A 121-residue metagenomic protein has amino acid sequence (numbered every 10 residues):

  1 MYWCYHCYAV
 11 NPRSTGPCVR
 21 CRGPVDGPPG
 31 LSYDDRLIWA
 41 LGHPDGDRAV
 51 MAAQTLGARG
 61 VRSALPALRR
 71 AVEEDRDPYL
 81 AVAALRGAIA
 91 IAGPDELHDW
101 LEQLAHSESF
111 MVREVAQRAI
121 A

Functional and structural regions predicted by a protein language model:
M1, P28-A40, V61-E74, G93-H106: Amphipathic alpha-helical scaffolding segments comprising HEAT/armadillo-like alpha-solenoid repeats
M1, Y8-R13: Short, flexible, mixed-charge glycine/proline-rich loop motifs that serve as phosphate/nucleic-acid-contacting
C4-C7, C18-C21: Short cysteine-rich clusters marking metal-coordination/redox-active sites
V25-P29, L56, G60, A88-G93 (+1 more regions): Alpha-solenoid repeat junctions
R36-V61: Alpha-helical segment of the N-proximal tetratricopeptide repeat
P44-D45, R76-D77, E108-S109: Short inter-helical turns and helix N-cap capping residues of alpha-solenoid HEAT/ARM repeat scaffolds
